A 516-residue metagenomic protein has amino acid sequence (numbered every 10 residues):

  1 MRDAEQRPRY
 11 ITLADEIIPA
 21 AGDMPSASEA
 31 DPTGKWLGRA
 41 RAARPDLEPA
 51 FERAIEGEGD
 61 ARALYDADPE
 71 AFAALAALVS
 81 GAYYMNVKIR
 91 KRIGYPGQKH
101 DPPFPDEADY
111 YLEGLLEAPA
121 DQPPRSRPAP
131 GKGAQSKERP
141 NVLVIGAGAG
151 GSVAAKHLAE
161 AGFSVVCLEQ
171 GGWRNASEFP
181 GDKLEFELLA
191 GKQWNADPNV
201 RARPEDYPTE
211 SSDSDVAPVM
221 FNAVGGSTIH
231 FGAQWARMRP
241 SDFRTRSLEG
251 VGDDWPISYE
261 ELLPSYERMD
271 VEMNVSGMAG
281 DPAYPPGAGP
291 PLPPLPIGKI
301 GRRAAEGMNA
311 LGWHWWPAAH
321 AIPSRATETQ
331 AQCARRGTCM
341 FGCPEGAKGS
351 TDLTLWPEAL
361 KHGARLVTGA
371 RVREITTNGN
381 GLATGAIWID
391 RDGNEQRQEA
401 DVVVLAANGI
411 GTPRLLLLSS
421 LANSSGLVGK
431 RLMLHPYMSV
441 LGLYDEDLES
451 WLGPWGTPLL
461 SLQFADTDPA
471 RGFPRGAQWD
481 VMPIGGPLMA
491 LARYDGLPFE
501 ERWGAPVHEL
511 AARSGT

Functional and structural regions predicted by a protein language model:
R2-P19, D23-K132: Mature-region segments of soluble proteins
G94, A176-P180, S227, G232-A233 (+4 more regions): Short, solvent-exposed loop/turn and secondary-structure capping segments
P105-A134, L168, L184, M220-A223 (+12 more regions): N-terminal export/assembly segments and adjacent metallocofactor-ligating motifs of anaerobic energy-metabolism
P140-C167: N-terminal Rossmann-like FAD-binding beta1-loop-alpha1 element of flavoenzymes
H157-E160, S164, G171-E185, E345 (+4 more regions): Glycine-rich loop(s) and the adjacent beta-strand/alpha-helix scaffold that form part
Q170-G232, E260, P264-S265, G301-N309: N-terminal FAD cofactor-binding segment of flavoenzymes
G191, Y207-S211, Q234, R246-V372: Conserved redox-cofactor binding core of oxidoreductases
D206-M220, V224-S227, F231, W255-Y259 (+1 more regions): FAD cofactor-binding and catalytic pocket of flavoenzymes
